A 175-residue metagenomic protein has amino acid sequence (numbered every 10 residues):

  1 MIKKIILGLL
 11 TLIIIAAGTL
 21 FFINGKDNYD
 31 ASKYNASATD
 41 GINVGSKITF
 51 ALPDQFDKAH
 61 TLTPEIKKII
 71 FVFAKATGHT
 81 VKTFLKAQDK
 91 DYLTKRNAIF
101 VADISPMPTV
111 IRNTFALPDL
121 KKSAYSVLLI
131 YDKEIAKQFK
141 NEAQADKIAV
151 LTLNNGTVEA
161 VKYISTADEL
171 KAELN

Functional and structural regions predicted by a protein language model:
M1-K4: Positively charged n-region of N-terminal signal peptides that target proteins for export
L7-F21: Hydrophobic membrane-insertion alpha-helices, especially the h-region of bacterial N-terminal signal peptides
T19-D30: Hydrophobic single-pass membrane-insertion segments
N28-H60: N-terminal "domain-start" segment that seeds a small globular fold
H60-V81: Short active-site neighborhood of thiol/selenol oxidoreductases, capturing the structured segment around
P64, Y131-K171: Thiol/disulfide oxidoreductase modules built on the thioredoxin-like
T77-L120: Structural microenvironment flanking redox-active thiols in thiol-disulfide oxidoreductases
I99-V101, A116-A145: Short, internal strand/loop/helix patches that form the active-site neighborhood or redox-interaction surface
